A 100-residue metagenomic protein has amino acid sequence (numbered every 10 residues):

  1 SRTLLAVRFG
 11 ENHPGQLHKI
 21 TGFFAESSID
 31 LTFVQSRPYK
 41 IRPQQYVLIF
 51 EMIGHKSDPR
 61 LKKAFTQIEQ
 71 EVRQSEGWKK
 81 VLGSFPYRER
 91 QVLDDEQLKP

Functional and structural regions predicted by a protein language model:
S1-P100: A conserved regulatory-domain signal marking ACT and ACT-like small-molecule sensing domains and adjacent regulatory
